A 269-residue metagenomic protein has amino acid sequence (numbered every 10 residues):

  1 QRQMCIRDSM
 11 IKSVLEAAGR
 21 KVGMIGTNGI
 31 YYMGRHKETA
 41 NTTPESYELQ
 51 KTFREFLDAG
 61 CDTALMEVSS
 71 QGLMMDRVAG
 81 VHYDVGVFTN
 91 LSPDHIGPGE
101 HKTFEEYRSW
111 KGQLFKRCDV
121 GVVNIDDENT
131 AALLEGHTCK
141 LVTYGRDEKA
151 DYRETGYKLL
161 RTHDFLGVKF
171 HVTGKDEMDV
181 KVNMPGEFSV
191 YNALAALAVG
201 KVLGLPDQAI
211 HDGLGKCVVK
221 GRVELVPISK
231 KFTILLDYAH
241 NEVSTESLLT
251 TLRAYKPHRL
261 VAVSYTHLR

Functional and structural regions predicted by a protein language model:
Q1-Q3, R7-I125, N129-K140, L194 (+2 more regions): Phosphate-binding loop of NTP-binding sites
T27, R146, S264-Y265: Cofactor-binding loop segments of dinucleotide-utilizing enzymes, especially the Rossmann-like FAD- and NAD(P)+-binding
E48, A195, H240, S244: Conserved cofactor-binding/catalytic machinery of classical short-chain dehydrogenase/reductase
D58-A59, D84-I234, P257-H258: Acidic, Mg2+-coordinating active-site environments of NTP-dependent enzymes
E67, H240, H267: Histidine-centered divalent metal-coordination motifs
V219, V243-R269: Active-site beta-alpha connecting loops in nucleotide-dependent enzymes
D237: Conserved phosphate/oxyanion-binding catalytic-loop motifs
